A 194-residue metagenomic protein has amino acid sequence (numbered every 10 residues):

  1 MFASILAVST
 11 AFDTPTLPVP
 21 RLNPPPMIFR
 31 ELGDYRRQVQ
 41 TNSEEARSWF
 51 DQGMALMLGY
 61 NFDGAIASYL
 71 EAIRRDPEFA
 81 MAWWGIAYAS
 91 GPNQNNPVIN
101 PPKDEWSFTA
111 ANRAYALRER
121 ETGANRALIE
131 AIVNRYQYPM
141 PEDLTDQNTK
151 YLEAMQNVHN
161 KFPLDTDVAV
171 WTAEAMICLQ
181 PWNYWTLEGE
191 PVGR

Functional and structural regions predicted by a protein language model:
M1-A7: Bacterial N-terminal signal peptides
D13-L164, A169-R194: Short coil/linker segments at helix-helix boundaries
